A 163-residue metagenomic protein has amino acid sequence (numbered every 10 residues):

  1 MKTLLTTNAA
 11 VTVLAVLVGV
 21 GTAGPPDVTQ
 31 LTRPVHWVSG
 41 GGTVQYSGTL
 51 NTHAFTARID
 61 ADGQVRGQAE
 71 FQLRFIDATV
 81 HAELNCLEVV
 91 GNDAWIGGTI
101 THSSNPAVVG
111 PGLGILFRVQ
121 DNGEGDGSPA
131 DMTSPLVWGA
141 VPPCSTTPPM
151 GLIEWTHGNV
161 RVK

Functional and structural regions predicted by a protein language model:
M1-T7: Positively charged n-region of N-terminal signal peptides that target proteins for export
N8-G19: Bacterial N-terminal signal peptides
A23, G40, G98-I100, P135-V137: Residue-level detector of buried hydrophobic side-chain packing in well-ordered secondary-structure elements
P25-T43: Boundary/junction segments of secreted and surface-exposed precursor proteins
V44-F117: Predominantly extracellular/secreted and cell-surface proteins with exposed, flexible low-complexity segments
G63, V89-D93, G123-M132, K163: Short, surface-exposed linear segments at secondary-structure transitions and domain or protein termini
V108-M132: A short, surface-exposed beta-strand/turn
G127-K163: C-terminal partner/receptor-binding element of secreted or periplasmic proteins
